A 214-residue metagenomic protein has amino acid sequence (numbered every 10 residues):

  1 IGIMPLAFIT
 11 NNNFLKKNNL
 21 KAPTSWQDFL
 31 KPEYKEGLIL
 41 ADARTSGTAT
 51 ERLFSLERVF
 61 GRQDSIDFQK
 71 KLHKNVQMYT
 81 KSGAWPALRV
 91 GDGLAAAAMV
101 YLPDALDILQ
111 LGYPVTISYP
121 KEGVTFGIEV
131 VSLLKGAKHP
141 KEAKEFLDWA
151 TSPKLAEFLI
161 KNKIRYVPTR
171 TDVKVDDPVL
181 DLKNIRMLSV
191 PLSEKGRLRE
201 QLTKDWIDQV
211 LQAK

Functional and structural regions predicted by a protein language model:
I1-I3, K31-E33, G91-D92, L109-Q110 (+2 more regions): Extracellular/periplasmic catalytic domains that process cell-envelope and extracellular macromolecules
I1-L94: Extracytoplasmic ligand-binding site segments that recognize negatively charged/polar headgroups
N12, D42, L102-P103, N162-K163: Short secondary-structure boundary segments
W26, P86-A87, A105, A143 (+1 more regions): Short, hydrophobic alpha-helical packing/hinge segments within bilobed ligand-binding/sensory domains
F68-H73, Y79-T80, L111-K135, T171: Periplasmic-binding protein-like
G91, A96-P114: A ligand-binding cleft/hinge motif common to bilobed small-molecule-binding domains
T125, E129-S193: Mature extracytoplasmic/periplasmic domains
L188-K214: Conserved C-terminal helix/tail region of periplasmic/extracytoplasmic solute-binding proteins
